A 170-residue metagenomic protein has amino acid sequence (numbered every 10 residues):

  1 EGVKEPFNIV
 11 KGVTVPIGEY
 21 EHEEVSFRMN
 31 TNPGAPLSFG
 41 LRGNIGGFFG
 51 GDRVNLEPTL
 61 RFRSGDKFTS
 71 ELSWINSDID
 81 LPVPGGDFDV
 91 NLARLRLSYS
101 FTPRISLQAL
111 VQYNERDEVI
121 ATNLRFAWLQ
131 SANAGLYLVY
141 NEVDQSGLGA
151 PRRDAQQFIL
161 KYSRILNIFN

Functional and structural regions predicted by a protein language model:
E1-N170: Exposed, low-structure sequence patches enriched in small/polar residues
